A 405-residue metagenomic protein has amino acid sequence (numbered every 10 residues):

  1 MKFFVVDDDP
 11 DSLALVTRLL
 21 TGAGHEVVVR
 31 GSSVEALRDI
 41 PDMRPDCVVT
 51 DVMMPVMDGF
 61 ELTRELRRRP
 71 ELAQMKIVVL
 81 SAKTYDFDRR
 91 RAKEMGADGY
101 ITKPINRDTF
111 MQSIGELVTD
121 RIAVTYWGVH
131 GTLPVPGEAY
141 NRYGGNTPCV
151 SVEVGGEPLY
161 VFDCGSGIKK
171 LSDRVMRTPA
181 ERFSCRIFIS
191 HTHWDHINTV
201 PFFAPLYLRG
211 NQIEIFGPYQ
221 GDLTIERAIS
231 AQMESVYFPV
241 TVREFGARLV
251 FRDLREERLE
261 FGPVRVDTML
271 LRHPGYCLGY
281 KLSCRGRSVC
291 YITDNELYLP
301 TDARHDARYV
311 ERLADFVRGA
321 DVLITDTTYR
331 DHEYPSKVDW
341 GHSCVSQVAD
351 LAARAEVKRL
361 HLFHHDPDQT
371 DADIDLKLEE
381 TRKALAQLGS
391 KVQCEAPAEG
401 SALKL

Functional and structural regions predicted by a protein language model:
L13, P55-V56, A73, Y85 (+1 more regions): The feature encodes the CheY-like receiver
A14-G22: Charged docking surfaces used in two-component/phosphorelay signaling
V29-C47: Acidic, metal-coordinating helix/loop segments flanking the phosphotransfer/catalytic sites of two-component signaling
I105-I114: C-terminal output helix
D120-T293, Y298-A303, L313-A314, D371-L405: Binuclear metal-dependent hydrolase catalytic cores
Y298-V392: Cap/insert and terminal regions of metallo-dependent hydrolase folds
